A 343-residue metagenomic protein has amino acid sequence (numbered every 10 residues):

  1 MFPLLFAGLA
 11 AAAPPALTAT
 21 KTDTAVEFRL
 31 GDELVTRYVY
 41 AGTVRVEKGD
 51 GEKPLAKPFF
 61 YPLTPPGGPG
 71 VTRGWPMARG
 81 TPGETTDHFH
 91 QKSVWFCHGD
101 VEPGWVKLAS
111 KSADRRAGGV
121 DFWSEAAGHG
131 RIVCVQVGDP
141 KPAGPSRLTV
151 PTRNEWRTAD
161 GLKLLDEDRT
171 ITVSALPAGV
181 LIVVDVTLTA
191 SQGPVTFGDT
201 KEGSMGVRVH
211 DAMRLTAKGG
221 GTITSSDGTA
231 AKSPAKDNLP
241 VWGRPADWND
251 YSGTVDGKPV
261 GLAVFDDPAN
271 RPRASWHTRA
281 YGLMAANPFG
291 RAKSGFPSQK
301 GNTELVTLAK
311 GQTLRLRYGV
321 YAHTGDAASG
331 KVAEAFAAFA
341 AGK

Functional and structural regions predicted by a protein language model:
M1-A10: Bacterial N-terminal signal peptides
P14-A25, R29-P145: Solvent-exposed N-terminal domain segments of exported/luminal and surface proteins
P15-T22, V137-G144, L148-D199: Acidic, contiguous internal or C-terminal segments within carbohydrate-active enzymes that form a structured patch used
L30-E33, D139-L148, A175-A178, G253-P259 (+2 more regions): A short, structured loop/turn motif at beta-sheet edges
E33, R153-E155, D168-T170, D185-T189 (+3 more regions): Residue-level recognition of well-ordered beta-strand positions that form the cores of beta-sheet-rich folds across
Y38-V44, G49-P65, A175-T224: Acidic (Asp/Glu-rich), glycine- and aromatic
F197-R273: Active-site/ligand-binding surface loops and adjacent short beta/alpha elements that line catalytic pockets across
F265-K343: Beta-strand-rich recognition/accessory modules
